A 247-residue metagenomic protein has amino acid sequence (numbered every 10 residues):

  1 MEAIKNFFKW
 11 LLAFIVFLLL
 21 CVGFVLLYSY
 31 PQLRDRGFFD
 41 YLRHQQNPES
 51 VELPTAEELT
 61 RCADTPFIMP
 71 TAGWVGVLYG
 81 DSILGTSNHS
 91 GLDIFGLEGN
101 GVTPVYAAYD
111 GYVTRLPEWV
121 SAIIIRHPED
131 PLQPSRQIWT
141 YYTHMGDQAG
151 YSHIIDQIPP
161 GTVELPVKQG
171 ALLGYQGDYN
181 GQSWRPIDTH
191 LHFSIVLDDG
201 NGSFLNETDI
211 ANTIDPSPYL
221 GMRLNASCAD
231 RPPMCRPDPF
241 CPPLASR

Functional and structural regions predicted by a protein language model:
M1-L20: N-terminal Sec-pathway targeting helices
V25-A122, R126-D130, Q169, D178 (+1 more regions): Surface-exposed, glycine-biased beta-strand/turn segments
L84-E98, E129-P134, I138-M145, I155-Q157 (+2 more regions): Small beta-barrel nucleic-acid-binding modules, principally OB-folds
G101, A149-H153, Q182-W184, S203: A generic structural signal for short coil/turn motifs at secondary-structure boundaries
A107-P160, T189-H192: Zn2+-dependent peptidoglycan hydrolase active-site motif and core
A122-I124, P134, G181-W184, F204: Generic domain-boundary/flexible-linker signal
Q137-I138, Q157-A171, P186-R247: Acidic, glycine-rich catalytic/binding loops that coordinate metals and/or anionic ligands
Q176-H190: Active-site loop architecture of trypsin-fold serine endopeptidases
